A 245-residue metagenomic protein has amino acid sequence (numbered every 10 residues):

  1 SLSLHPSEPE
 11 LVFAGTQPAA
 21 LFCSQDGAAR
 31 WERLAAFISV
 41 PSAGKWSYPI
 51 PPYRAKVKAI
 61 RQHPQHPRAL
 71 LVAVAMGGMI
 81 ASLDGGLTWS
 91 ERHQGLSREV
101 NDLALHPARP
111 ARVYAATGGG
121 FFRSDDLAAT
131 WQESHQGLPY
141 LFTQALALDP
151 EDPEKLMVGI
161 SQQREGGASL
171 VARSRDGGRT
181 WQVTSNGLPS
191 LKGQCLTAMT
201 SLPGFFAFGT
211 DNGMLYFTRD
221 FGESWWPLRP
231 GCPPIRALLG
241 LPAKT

Functional and structural regions predicted by a protein language model:
S1-T245: Extracellular glycan-interacting surfaces
